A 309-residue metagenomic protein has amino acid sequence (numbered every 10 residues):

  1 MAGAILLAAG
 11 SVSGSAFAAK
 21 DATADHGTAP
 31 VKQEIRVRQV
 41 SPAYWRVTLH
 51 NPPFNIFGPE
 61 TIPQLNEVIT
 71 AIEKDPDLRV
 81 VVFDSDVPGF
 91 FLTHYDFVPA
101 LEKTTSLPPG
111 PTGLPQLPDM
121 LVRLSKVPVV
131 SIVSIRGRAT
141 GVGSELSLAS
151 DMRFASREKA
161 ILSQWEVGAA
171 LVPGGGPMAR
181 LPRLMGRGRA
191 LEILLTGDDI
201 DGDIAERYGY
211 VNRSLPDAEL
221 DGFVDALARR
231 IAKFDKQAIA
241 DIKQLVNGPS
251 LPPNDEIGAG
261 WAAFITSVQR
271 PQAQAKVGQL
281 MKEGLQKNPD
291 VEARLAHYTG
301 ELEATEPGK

Functional and structural regions predicted by a protein language model:
A2-S11: Bacterial N-terminal signal peptides
I5-L6, F17-P42, P88, G197 (+3 more regions): C-terminal alpha-helix plus adjacent terminal tail
P42-H50, I62-L107, V122-S134, M152 (+1 more regions): A structural preference for short, pocket-lining loop segments at secondary-structure junctions
F97-R136, P177-A179, R294-K309: An acidic, glycine-rich surface segment that forms the CoA-thioester-binding/catalytic face of crotonase-fold enzymes
M120, T140-I193, F223, L227: CoA-thioester-processing core
S134-T140, L194-D198: Glycine-rich beta-to-alpha transition loops that act as phosphate-gripper elements at the mouths of alpha/beta enzyme
F154-A155, V211-F223: Short acidic-hydrophobic, aromatic-tinged amphipathic segments that line or gate anion-handling sites
